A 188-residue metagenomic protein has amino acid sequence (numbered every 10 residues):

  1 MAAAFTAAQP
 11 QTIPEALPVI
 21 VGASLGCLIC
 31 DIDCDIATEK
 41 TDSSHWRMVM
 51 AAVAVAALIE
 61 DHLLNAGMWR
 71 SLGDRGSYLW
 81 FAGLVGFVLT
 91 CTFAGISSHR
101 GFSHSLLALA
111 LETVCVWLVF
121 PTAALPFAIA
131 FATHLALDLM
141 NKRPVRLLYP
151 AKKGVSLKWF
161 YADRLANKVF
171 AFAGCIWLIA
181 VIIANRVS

Functional and structural regions predicted by a protein language model:
M1-S188: N-terminal membrane-targeting hydrophobic helices
